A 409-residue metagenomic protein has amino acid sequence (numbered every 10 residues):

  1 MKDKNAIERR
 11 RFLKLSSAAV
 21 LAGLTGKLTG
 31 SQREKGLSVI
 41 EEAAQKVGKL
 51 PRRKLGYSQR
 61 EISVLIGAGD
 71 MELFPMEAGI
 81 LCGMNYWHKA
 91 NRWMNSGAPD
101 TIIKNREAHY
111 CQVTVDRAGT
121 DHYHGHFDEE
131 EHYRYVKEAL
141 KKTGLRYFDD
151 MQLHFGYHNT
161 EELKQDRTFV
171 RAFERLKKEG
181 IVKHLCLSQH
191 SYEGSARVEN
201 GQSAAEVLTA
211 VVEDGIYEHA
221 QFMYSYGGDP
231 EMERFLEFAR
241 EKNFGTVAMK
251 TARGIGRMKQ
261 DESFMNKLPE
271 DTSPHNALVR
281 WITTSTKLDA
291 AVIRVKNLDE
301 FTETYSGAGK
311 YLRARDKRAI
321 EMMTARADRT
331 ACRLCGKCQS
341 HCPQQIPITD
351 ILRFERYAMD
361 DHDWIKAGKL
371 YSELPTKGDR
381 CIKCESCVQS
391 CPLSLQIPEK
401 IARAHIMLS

Functional and structural regions predicted by a protein language model:
K2-V20: N-terminal secretory signal peptides and thylakoid transit peptides that target proteins across membranes
G26-L65: C-terminal segment of N-terminal export signals and the immediately downstream linker at the start of the mature
Y57-Q59, P99-A108, L140-L145, K177-K178 (+2 more regions): Acidic (Asp/Glu)-rich catalytic clusters
M71-G79, D128-K142, N200-V211, H275-V279: Short, acidic/polar
P75-N95: Catalytic domains of carbohydrate-active enzymes, especially glycoside hydrolases
I103-E131, M151-Y157: Structural motif corresponding to the early beta-alpha repeats
T143-E161: Active-site groove signature of glycoside hydrolases
G156-I346, D350-R353, D360-K366, L370-E373 (+1 more regions): Beta/alpha (TIM)-barrel catalytic core signal, keyed to glycine-rich beta->alpha loops juxtaposed to Asp/Glu that bind
